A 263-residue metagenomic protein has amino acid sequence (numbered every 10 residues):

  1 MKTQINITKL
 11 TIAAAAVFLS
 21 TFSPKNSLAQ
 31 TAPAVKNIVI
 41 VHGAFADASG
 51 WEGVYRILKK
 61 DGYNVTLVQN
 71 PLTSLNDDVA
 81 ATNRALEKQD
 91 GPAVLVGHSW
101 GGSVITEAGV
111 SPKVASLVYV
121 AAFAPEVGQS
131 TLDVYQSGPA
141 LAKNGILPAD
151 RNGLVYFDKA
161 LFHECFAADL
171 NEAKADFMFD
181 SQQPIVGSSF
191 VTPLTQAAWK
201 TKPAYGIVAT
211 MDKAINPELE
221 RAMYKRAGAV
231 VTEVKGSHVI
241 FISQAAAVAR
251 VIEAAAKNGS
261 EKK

Functional and structural regions predicted by a protein language model:
K2-I12: Bacterial N-terminal signal peptides that target proteins for export
F18-N26: C-terminal segment of classical bacterial N-terminal signal peptides
Q30-D90: Active-site catalytic motif of lipid deacylating hydrolases and related acyltransferases
V96-G101, I105: Gly/Ala-rich beta-loop-alpha elbow adjacent to hydrolase catalytic centers
K113-V114, V118-K159, V186-F190: Flexible "cap/lid" loop of the alpha/beta hydrolase fold
L154-A198: Conserved alpha/beta-hydrolase catalytic His-Asp/Glu region
P184-A245, R250: Conserved serine/cysteine hydrolase catalytic core
